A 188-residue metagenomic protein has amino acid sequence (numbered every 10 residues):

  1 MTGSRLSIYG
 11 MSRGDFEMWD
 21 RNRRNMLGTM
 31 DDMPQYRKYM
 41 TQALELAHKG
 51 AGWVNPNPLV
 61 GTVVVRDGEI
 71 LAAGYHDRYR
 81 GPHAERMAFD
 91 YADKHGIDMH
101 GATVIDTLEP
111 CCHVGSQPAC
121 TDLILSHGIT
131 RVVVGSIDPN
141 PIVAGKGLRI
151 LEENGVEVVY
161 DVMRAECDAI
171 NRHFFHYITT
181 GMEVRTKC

Functional and structural regions predicted by a protein language model:
G3-S4: Intrinsically disordered, low-complexity segments enriched in small polar residues
I8-S12, E17-W53, I70, V114-C188: Zinc-dependent deaminase
G52-N55, L59, R80-A84: A structural motif shared across PLP-dependent enzymes of the aminotransferase-like
L59-R66: Short beta-strand scaffold segments in enzyme catalytic cores
A72-G74: Short hydrophobic alpha-helix segments
D77, T107, G135: Conserved residues at the C-terminal ends of beta-strands
D77-Y91: A short, polar/charged loop-to-alpha-helix boundary motif
F89-V114, P118-D122: Short HxH-centered metal-ligating active-site micro-motif
